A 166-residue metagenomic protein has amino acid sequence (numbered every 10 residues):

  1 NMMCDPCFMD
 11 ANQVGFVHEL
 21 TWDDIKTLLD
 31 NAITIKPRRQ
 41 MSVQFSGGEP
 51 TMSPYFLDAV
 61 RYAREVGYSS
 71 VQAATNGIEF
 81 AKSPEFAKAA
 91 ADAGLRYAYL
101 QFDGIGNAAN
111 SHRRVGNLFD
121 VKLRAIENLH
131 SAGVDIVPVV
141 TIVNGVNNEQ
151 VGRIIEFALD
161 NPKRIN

Functional and structural regions predicted by a protein language model:
M2-T75, F80-E85: Conserved alpha-helical substructure of the radical SAM core
V17-D24, R113-V121, V146: Alpha-helix N-cap and loop-to-helix initiation/capping positions
K26-L29, F56-V60, A87, L123-E127 (+1 more regions): Generic structural signal for well-ordered alpha-helices, preferentially at hydrophobic/aromatic core positions
Q40-V43, S70-Q72, R96-A98, D120-N166: Conserved C-terminal portion of the radical SAM core fold that forms the substrate/S-adenosylmethionine-binding
M41-S42, P50-M52, S70, G77-A81 (+3 more regions): Conserved radical SAM core fold
A81-G94, I155-D160: Short amphipathic alpha-helices and their capping/turn segments at secondary-structure boundaries
